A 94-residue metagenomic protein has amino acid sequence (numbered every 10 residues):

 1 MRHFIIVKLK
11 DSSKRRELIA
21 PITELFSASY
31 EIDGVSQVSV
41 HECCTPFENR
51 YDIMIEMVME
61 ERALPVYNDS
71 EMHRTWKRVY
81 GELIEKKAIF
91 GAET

Functional and structural regions predicted by a protein language model:
R2-K8, H41-S70: Short, well-ordered beta-strand segments in beta-rich or mixed alpha/beta enzyme and ligand-binding folds
F4, P21-E24: Non-catalytic alpha-helical scaffold/packing segments enriched in small hydrophobic residues
V7, S12-R15, S29, V38: Compositionally biased, intrinsically disordered low-complexity regions
S13-E17, N49, T75: Residues that form or flank phosphate/diphosphate-binding pockets in enzymes that use nucleotide phosphates
S13-I19, A63-Y67: Short, conserved charged micro-motifs
T23-F26, H41-C43: A generic local structural motif
E24, Y30-G34, V58-F90: An amphipathic, aromatic/His-enriched active-site/gating alpha helix that lines ligand/cofactor pockets
S39-Y51, K77-T94: Glycine-rich beta-strand-turn "strand-cap" elements at beta-sheet edges
